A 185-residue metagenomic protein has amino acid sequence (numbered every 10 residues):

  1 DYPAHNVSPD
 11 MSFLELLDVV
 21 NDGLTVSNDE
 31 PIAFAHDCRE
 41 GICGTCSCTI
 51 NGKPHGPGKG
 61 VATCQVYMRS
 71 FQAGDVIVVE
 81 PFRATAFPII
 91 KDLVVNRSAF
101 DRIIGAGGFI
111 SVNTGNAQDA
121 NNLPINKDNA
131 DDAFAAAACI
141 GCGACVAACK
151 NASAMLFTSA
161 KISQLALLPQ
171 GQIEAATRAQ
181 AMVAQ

Functional and structural regions predicted by a protein language model:
Y2-A4, L17, C46, C149: A broadly tuned "polar low-complexity/structure-edge" signature
Y2-S12: Short, contiguous acidic and Ser/Thr-rich linear segments
S8, C38, I42, P169: Solvent-exposed, flexible loop/coil residues
S8-D10, P54, S70, T85: Residues that cap or initiate secondary-structure elements
M11-E30, I77-Q185: Ferredoxin-type iron-sulfur electron-transfer modules in oxidoreductases and energy-metabolism complexes
P31-R69, F134-A154, Q185: Local cysteine-cluster metal-coordination motifs and their immediate loop/turn environment, predominantly Fe-S cluster
K59-T85: A surface-exposed, charged beta-strand/loop segment in the N-terminal or early-internal portion of soluble proteins
